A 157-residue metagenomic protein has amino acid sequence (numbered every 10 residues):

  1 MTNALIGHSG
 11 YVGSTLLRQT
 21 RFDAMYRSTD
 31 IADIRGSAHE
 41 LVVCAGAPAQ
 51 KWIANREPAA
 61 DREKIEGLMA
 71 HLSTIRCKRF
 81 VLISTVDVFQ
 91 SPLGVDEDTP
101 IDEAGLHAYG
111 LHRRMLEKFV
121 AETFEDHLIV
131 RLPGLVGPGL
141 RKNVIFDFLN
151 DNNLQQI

Functional and structural regions predicted by a protein language model:
M1-F22: N-terminal Rossmann NAD(P)H-binding glycine-rich loop of SDR-like oxidoreductase domains
N3, F22-Y26, F80, H127: Hydrophobic anchor at the start of a short beta-strand that flanks the dinucleotide cofactor-binding loop
I6-S9, S28-D30, A45-A47, P133: Structural motif
R21-H39: A short, well-structured beta->alpha microelement
D33-C77, T85-G94: NAD(P)H-binding glycine-rich loop region in Rossmannoid oxidoreductase-like domains and their noncatalytic homologs
C44, F80-L82, L128-G134: Structural signature of the Rossmann-like NAD(P)-dependent dehydrogenase/reductase core
R62-E63, G67, L93-V130, L135: Catalytic helix-loop patch of NAD(P)-dependent Rossmann-fold dehydrogenases
F119-I157: NAD(P)-dependent short-chain dehydrogenase/reductase
